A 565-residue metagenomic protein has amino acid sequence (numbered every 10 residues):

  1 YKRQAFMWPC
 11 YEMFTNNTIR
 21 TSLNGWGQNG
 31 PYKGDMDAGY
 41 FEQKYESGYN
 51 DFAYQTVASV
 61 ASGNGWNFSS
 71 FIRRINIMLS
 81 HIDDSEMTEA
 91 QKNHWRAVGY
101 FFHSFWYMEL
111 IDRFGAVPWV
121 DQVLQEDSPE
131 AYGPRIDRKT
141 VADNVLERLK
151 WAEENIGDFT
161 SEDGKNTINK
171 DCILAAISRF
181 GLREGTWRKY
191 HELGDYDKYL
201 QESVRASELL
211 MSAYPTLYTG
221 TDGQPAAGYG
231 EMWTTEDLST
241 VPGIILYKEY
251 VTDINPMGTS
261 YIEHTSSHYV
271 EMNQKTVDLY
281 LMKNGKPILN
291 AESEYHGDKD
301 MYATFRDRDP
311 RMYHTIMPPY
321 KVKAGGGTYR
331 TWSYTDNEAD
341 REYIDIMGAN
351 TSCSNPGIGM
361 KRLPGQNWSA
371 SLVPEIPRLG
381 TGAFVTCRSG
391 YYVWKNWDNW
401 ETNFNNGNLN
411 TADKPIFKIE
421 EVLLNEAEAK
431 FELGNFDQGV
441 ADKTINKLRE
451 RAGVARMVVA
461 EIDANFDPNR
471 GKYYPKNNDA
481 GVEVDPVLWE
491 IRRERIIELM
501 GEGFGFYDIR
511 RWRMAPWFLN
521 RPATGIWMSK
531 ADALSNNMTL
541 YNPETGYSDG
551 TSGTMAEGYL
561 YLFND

Functional and structural regions predicted by a protein language model:
K2-Y40, L149-E153, D171-L174, R179-S369 (+3 more regions): An aromatic- and glycine-enriched ligand-binding surface/loop that stacks and positions planar moieties
Q4-W8, E12-R20, A38-F114, E130-K165 (+5 more regions): Conserved, well-structured interaction surfaces
F68-S69, N144-L146, P225-A291, N406-I416 (+3 more regions): Long, intrinsically disordered, low-complexity segments
R96, H103, I177, E184 (+3 more regions): Structural register within alpha-helical repeat arrays
I111-P118, F180-E192, E432-N435: Short coil/turn linking the two alpha-helices of tandem helical-hairpin repeats
A116-R138, W187-Q201: Short coil/linker segments at helix-helix boundaries
P310-L448: C-terminal substrate/ligand-recognition segments
